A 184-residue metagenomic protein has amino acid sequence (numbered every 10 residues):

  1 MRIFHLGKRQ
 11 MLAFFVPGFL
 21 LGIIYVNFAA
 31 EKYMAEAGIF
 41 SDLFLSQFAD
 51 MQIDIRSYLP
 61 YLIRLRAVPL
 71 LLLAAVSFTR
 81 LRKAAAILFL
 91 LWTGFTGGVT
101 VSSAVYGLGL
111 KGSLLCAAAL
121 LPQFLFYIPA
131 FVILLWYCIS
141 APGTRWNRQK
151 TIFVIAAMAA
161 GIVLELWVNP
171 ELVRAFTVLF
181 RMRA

Functional and structural regions predicted by a protein language model:
R2-A35: N-terminal signal-anchor transmembrane alpha helix
G18-V26, P69, Y127-A130, A157 (+1 more regions): Alpha-helical transmembrane segments of multipass membrane proteins
E36-R56, M182: Perimembrane loop-to-helix junctions flanking transmembrane segments
F48-A75: Interfacial helix-start motif at the membrane-water boundary
V76-G98, N147-A159: Cytoplasmic juxtamembrane regions at transmembrane-helix boundaries
W92-P122, L166-P170: Hydrophobic alpha-helical transmembrane segments of integral membrane proteins
T93, C116-S140: Alpha-helical transmembrane segments of helical membrane proteins, especially in multi-pass transport, channel
I133-A184: Terminal transmembrane helical module of multi-pass membrane proteins
